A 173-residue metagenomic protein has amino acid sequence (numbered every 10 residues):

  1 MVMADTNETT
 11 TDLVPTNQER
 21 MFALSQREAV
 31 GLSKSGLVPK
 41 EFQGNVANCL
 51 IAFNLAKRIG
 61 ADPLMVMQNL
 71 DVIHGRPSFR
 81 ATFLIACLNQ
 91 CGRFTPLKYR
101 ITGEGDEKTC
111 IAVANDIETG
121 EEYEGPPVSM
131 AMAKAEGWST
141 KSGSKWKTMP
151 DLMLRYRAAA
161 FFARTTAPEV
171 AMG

Functional and structural regions predicted by a protein language model:
V2-G173: Polyanion-binding surfaces on beta-sheet-dominated domains and ring/shell assemblies
